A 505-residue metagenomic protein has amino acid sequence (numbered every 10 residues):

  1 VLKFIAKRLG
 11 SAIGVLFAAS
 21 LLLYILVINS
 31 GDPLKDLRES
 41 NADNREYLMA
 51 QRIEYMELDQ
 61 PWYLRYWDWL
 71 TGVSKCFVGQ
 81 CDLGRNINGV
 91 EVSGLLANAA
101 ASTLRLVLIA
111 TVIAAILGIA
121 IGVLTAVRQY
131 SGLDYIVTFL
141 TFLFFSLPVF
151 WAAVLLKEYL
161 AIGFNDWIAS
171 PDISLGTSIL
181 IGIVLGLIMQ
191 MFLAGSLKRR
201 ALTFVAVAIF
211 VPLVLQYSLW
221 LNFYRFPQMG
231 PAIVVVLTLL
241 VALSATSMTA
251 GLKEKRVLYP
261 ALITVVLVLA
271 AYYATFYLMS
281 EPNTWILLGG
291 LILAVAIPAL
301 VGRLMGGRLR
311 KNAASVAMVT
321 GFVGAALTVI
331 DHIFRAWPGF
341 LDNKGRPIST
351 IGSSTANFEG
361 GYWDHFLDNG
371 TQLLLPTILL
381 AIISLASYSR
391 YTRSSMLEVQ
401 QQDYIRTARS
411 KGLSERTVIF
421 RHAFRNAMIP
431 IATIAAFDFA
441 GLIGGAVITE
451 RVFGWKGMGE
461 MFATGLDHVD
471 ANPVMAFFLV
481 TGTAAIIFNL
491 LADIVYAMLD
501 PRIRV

Functional and structural regions predicted by a protein language model:
L2, A101, I109-V112, I116-V123 (+3 more regions): Alpha-helical transmembrane segments of integral membrane proteins, especially multi-pass inner/plasma-membrane
A6-A18: N-terminal signal-anchor/signal peptide hydrophobic helix marking the start of the first transmembrane segment
R8, I25, N29-L37, I119-L124 (+8 more regions): Membrane-spanning helices that line or support transport/gating and their immediate boundary helices in channels
L16-L64, S170-I173, F334-D364: Hydrophobic alpha-helical transmembrane segments of membrane transport/permease proteins and related membrane-embedded
N44-C76, F453-G465: Short hydrophobic, aromatic-rich alpha-helical segments embedded in or entering the lipid bilayer of multi-pass
E57-I119: An internal, D/E-rich "acidic patch" concept
A99, T103, A120, F139-F142 (+2 more regions): Residue-level signal for discrete positions within transmembrane alpha-helices of multi-pass small-molecule
S131-I168, D172, G176, I188-L197: Alpha-helical transmembrane anchor segments
